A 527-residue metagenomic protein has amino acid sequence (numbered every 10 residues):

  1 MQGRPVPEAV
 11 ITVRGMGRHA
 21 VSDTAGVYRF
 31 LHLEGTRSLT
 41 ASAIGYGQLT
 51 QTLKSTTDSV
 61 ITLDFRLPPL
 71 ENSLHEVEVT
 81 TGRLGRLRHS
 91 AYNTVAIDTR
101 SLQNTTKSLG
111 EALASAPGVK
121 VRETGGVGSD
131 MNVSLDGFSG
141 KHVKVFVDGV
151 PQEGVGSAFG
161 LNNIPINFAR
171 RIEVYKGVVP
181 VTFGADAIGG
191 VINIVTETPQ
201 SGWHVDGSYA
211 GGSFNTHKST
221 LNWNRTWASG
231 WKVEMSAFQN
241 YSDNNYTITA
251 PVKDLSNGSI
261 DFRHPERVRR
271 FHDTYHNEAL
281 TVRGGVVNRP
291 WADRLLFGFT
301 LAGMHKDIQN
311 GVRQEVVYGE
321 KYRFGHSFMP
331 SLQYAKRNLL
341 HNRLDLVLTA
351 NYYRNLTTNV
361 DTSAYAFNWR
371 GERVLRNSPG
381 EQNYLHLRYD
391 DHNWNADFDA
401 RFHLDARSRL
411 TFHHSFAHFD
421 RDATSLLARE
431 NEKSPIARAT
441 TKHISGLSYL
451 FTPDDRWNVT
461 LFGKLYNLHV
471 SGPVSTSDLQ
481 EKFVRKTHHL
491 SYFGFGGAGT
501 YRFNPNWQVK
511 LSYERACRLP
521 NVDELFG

Functional and structural regions predicted by a protein language model:
Q2-R4, A9-R14, S42-G47, T56-Q103 (+1 more regions): Short, acidic, small-residue-rich periplasmic hinge/interaction motif at the N-terminus of Gram-negative outer-membrane
G17-V27: Short, acidic Ser/Thr/Gly-rich low-complexity loop/linker segments typical of extracellular and cell-surface proteins
R29-L31, V150-G177: Short acidic/polar hinge/loop motifs at secondary-structure boundaries that mediate gating or recognition
G47, L84-R86, G140, Q152 (+10 more regions): Structural signature of outer-membrane beta-barrel domains
I61-R66, L109-A112, S129-S134, F146 (+4 more regions): N-terminal periplasmic accessory domains that precede and gate Gram-negative outer-membrane beta-barrel machines
G110-P151: Extracytoplasmic beta-strand/coil segments of soluble accessory domains associated with Gram-negative outer-membrane
S201-G202, A210, W227-E315: Periplasmic-side early beta-strands and strand-to-turn transitions of outer-membrane beta-barrels
T281-M304, R323-E514: Face-selective signature of the C-terminal outer-membrane beta-barrel domain
